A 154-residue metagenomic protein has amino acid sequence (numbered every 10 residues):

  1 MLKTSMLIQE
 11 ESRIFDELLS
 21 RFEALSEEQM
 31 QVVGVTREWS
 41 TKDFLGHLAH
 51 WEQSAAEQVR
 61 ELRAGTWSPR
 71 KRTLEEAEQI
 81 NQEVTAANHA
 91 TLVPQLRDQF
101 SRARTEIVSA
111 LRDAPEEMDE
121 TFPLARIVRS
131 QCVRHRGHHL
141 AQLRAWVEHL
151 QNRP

Functional and structural regions predicted by a protein language model:
M1-E17: Extreme N-terminal tail/first-helix region
Q9, Q31-Q79, D113-P154: Short, contiguous alpha-helical
E10, I14, E76-D119: Acidic/histidine-rich alpha-helical segments that form the ligand environment of transition-metal centers
I14-F15, R21-Q29: N-terminal first-folded block
L19-F22, L45, R97-F100: A generic alpha-helix structural signal
